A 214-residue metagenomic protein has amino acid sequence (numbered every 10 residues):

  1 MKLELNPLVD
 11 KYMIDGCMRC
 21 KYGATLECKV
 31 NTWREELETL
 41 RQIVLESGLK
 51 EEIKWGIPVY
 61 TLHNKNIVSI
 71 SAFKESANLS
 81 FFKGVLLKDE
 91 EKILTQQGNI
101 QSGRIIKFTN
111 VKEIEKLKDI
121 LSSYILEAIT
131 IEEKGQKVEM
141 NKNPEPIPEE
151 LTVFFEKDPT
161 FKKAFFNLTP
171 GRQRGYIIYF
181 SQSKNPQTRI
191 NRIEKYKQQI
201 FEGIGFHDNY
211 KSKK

Functional and structural regions predicted by a protein language model:
M1-K214: Charge-dense, helix-prone N-terminal extensions
